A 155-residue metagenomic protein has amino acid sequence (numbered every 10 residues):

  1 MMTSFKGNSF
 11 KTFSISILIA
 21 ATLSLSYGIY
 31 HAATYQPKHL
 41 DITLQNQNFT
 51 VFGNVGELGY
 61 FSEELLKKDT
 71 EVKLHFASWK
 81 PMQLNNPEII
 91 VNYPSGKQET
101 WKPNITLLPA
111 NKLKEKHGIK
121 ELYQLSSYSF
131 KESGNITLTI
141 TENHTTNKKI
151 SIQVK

Functional and structural regions predicted by a protein language model:
M1-N8: N-terminal Lys/Arg-rich, disordered targeting/topogenic segments
F13-G28: Hydrophobic membrane-insertion alpha-helices, especially the h-region of bacterial N-terminal signal peptides
H31-S129, E142, T146-K155: Contiguous segments within soluble domain cores/interaction surfaces
E132-G134: Short tyrosine-centred short linear motifs in exposed loops/low-complexity segments
